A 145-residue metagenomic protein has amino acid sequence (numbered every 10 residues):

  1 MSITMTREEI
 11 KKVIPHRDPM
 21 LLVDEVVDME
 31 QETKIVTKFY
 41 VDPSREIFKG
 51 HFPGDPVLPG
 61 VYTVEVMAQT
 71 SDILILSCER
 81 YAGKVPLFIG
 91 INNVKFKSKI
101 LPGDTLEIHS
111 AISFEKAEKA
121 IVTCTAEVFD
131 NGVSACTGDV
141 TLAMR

Functional and structural regions predicted by a protein language model:
S2-T4, S71-I112, T137-D139: Hydrophobic beta-strand-centered segment that forms part of the acyl-chain substrate-binding groove
R7-R17: Short aromatic-glycine motifs in intrinsically disordered, low-complexity regions
K11, G54, F96-S98: Beta-strand-rich interaction surfaces with strong enrichment in secreted/lumenal proteins
D18-L58: Catalytic strand-loop segment that frames the active site of acyl-thioester-processing enzymes
D24-E25, N92-V94, C124-A126: Hydrophobic/aromatic beta-strand elements that line small-molecule binding cavities or substrate pockets in beta-rich
V26, L58-Y81: Active-site helix/loop of acyl-thioester processing domains in fatty-acid/polyketide metabolism, spanning hotdog-fold
E32, K99-D104, A111-R145: HotDog/MaoC-like acyl-thioester-processing domains
V57, G83, E118-A120: A conserved beta-turn-beta hairpin within the catalytic core of GNAT-like acetyltransferases that forms part
